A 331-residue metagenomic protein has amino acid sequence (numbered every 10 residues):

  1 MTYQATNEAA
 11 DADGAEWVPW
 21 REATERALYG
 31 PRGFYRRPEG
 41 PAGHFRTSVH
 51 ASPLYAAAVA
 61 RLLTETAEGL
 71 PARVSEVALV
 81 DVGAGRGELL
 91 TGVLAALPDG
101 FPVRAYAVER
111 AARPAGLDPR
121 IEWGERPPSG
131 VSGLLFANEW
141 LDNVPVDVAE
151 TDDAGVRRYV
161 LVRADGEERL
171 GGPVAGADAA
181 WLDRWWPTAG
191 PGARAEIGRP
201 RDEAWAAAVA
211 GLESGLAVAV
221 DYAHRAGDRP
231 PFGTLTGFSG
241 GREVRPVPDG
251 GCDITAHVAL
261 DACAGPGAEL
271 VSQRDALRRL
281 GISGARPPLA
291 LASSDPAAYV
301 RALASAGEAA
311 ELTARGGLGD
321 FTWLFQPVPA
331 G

Functional and structural regions predicted by a protein language model:
M1-R126, V131, A149, D275 (+2 more regions): Rossmann-like AdoMet
R36, V144-V146, D228: Short helix/loop capping segments that flank catalytic or ligand/cofactor-binding pockets
V80, V108, L135-N138, V220: Active-site flanking residues adjacent to catalytic metal/cofactor-binding acidic residues
G85-E88, D142, H224-R225: Gly/Ser/Thr-rich loops at beta-strand to alpha-helix junctions that form or flank small-molecule/cofactor-binding
G124-R126, L141-V156, I197-A207: A short, conserved alpha-helix within the catalytic core of class I
S132-G133, G215: Conserved acidic residues
L134-W186, F232-G240: A mobile, often basic/glycine-rich helix-loop segment that functions as the active-site lid/recognition loop
A179-G331: Long, Lys/Arg- and hydrophobic-enriched amphipathic alpha-helices
